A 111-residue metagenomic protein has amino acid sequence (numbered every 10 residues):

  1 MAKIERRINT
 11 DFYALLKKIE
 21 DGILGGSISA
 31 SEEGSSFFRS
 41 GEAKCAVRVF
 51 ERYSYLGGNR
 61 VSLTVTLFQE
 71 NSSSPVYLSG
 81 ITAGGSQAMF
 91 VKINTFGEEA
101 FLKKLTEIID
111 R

Functional and structural regions predicted by a protein language model:
M1-S27, S35: Terminal, regulation- and interaction-focused segments at domain boundaries
R7-N9, F50, I81: A structural detector for beta-sheet-dominated domains
T10, A14, R60, F96 (+1 more regions): Conserved active-site and cofactor/substrate-binding residues in soluble primary-metabolism enzymes
L16-E20, V65, L105-T106: A generic alpha-helix structural signal
E20-T64, S72: Ser/Thr-rich, low-complexity intrinsically disordered terminal regions
G57-I93: Beta-strand/loop substructures that line and gate deep hydrophobic ligand-binding cavities in soluble
A88-R111: A conserved amphipathic terminal alpha-helix motif
